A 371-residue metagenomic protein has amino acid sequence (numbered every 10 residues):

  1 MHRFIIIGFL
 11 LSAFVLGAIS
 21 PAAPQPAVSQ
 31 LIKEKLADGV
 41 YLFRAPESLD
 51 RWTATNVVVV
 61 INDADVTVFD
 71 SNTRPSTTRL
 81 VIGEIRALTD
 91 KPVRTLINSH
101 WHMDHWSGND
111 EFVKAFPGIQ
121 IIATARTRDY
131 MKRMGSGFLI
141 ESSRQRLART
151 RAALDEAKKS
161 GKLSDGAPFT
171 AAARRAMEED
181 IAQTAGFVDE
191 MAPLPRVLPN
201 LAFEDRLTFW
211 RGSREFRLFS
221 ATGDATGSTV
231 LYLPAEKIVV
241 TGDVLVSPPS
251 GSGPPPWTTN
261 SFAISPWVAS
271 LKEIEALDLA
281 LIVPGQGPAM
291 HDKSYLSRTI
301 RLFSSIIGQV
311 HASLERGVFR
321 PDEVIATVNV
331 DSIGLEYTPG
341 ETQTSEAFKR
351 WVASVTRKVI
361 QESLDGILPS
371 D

Functional and structural regions predicted by a protein language model:
M1-F4: Positively charged n-region of N-terminal signal peptides that target proteins for export
I7-A18: Bacterial N-terminal signal peptides
I19-P24: Signal peptide processing junction and immediate N-terminal pro/mature segment of secreted/exported proteins
K33-A87, V230-D243: Conserved beta-strand hairpin/beta-sheet module of binuclear metal-dependent hydrolase folds, prominently
R44-T53, R133-I140, P249-I264: Acidic/histidine-rich helix-loop elements that form or flank divalent-metal/phosphate-binding sites at the catalytic
D65-T67, T73-P75, V197, T208 (+1 more regions): Metallo-beta-lactamase
R86-P199, T208, Q309: Active-site HxH/HxHxD metal-binding segment of metal-dependent hydrolases
E315-D371: C-terminal regulatory/interaction regions
